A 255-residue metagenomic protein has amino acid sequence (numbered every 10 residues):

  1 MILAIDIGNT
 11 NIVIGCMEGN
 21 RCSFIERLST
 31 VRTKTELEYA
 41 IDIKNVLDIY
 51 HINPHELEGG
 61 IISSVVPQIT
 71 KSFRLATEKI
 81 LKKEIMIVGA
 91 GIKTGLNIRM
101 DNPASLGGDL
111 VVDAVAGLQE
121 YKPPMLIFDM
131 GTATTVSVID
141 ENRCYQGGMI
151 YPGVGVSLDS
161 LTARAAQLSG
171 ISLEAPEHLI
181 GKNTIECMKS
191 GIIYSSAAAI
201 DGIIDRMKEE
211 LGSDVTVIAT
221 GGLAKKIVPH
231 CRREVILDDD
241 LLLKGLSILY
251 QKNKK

Functional and structural regions predicted by a protein language model:
M1-I25, G117, P123-Y145, L161 (+1 more regions): Gly/Thr-rich phosphate-binding beta-strand-loop-beta motif of the actin/hexokinase/Hsp70
M1-V88, I92: N-terminal glycine/serine-rich phosphate-binding loop of ATP-dependent small-molecule kinases, especially carbohydrate
V31-E38, L106-G108, D113-K122, G147-K189 (+3 more regions): Glycine-rich phosphate-binding loop plus the immediately following alpha-helix
T33-K34, I92-G95, L241-G245: A short acidic, often aromatic-flanked loop/helix-cap motif at beta-alpha or helix-coil junctions that lines enzyme
Y50-H55, E120-K122, E210-S213: Glycine-rich phosphate-binding loop signature in dinucleotide/nucleotide-binding domains
Y50-L106, N142-G148, G153-V154, K182-I193 (+3 more regions): Short beta-strand-loop/turn "lid" adjacent to the catalytic site in phosphate-handling enzymes
S196-E210: A short, acidic, amphipathic alpha-helical segment used as a generic capping/interface helix at domain edges
E210-K255: Long hydrophobic alpha-helical segments typical of transmembrane helices together with their membrane-interfacial
